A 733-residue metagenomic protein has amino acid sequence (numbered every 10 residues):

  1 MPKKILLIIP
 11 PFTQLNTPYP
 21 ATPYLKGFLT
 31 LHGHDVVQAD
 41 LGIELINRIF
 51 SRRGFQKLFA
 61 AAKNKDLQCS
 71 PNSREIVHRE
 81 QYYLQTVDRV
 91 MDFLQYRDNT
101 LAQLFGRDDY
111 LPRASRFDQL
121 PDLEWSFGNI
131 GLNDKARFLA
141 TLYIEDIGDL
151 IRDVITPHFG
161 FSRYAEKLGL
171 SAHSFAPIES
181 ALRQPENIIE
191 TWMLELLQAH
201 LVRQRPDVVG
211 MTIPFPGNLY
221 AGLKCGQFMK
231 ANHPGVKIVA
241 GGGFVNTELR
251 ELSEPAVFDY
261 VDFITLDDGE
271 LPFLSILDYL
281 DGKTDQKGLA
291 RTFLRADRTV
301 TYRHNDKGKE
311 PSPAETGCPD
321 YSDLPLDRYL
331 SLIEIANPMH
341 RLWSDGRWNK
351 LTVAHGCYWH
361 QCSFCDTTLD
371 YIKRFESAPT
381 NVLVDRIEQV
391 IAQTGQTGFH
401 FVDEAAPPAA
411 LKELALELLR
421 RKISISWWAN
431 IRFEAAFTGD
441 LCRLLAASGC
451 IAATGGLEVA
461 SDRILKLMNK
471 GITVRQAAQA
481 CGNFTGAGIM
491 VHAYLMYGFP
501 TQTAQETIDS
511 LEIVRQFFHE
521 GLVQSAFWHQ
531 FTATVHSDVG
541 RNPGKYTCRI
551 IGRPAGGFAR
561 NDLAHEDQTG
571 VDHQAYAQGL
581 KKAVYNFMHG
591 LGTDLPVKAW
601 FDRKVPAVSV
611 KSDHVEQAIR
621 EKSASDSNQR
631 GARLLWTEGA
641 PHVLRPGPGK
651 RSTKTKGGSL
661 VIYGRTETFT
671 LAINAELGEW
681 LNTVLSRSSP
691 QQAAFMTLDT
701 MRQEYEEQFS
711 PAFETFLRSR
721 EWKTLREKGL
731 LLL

Functional and structural regions predicted by a protein language model:
P2-P10, T30-L31, L45-R163, L182 (+2 more regions): Radical SAM enzyme core and accessory elements
K4, D207-G210, G398: Structural motif
L6-T13, A21, L41-I43, F50 (+5 more regions): A structural motif corresponding to the C-terminal lobe/cap of the Radical SAM core domain
F12-L15, P20-Q56, K65, D92-R116 (+4 more regions): Glycine-rich beta-alpha loop elements in corrinoid/cobalamin-binding modules across cobalamin-dependent enzymes
T13-N16, L45-I46, P216-Y220, N246-E248 (+11 more regions): Flexible loop/turn segments at secondary-structure boundaries
I178-A181, I189, R298-K350, E667-T670 (+1 more regions): N-terminal [4Fe-4S]-dependent radical SAM core
I188-A240, F244-L249, S253-Y260, N381-L383 (+6 more regions): Secondary-structure-rich domain cores
A314, P319-M490: Radical SAM [4Fe-4S] cluster-binding motif and immediate context
